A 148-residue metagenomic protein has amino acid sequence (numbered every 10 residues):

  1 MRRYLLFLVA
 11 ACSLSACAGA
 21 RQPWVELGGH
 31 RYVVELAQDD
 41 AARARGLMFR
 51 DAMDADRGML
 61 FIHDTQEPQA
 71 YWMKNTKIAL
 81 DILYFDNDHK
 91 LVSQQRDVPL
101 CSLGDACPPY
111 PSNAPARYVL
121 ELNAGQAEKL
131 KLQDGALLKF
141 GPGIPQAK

Functional and structural regions predicted by a protein language model:
M1-L5: Bacterial N-terminal signal peptides that target proteins for export
L6-S15: Bacterial N-terminal signal peptides
A18-K148: Compact, glycine-rich, soluble single-domain proteins
